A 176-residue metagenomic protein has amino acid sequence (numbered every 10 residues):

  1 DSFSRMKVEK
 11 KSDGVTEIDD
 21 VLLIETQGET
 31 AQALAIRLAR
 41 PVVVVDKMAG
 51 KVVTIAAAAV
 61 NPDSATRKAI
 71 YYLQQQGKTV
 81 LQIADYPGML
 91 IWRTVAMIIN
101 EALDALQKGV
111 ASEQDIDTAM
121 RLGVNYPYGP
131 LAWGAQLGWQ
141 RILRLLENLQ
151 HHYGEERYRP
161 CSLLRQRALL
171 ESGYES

Functional and structural regions predicted by a protein language model:
D1-M89, R93-M97, E101-S176: NAD(P)-dependent Rossmann-like dehydrogenase/reductase catalytic/cofactor-binding core
